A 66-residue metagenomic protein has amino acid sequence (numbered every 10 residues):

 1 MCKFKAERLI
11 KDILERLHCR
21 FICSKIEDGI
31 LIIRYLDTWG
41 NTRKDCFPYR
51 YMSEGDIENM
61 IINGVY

Functional and structural regions predicted by a protein language model:
M1-R20, S53, E58, I62-Y66: Negatively charged, low-complexity tracts enriched in Asp/Glu with abundant Ser/Thr
L17-M60: Acidic, low-complexity, intrinsically disordered interaction modules
